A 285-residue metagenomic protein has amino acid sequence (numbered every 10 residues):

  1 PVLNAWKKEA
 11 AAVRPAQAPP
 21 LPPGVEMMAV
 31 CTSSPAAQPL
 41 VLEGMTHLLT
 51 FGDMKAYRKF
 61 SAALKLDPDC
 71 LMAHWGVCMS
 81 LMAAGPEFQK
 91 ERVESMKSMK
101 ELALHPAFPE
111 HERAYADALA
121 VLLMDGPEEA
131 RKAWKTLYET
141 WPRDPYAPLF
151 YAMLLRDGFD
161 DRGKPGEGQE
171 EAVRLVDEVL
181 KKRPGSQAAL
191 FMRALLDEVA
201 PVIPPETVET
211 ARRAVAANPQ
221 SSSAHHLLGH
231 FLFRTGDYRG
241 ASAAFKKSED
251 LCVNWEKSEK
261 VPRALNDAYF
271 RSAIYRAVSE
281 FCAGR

Functional and structural regions predicted by a protein language model:
S33-A62, L66, A116-G126: Alpha-helical segment of the N-proximal tetratricopeptide repeat
A36, D69-L71, E110, R143-A147 (+4 more regions): Residue-level recognition of tetratricopeptide repeat
L42, G76, E112, A116-L123 (+4 more regions): "A position-specific structural signal for the A-helix of alpha-solenoid helical repeats
H47, L81, V121, L155 (+3 more regions): Residue at a conserved register position within TPR or TPR-like alpha-solenoid repeats
T50-F51, A84, M124-D125, G158 (+4 more regions): Structural motif corresponding to the intra-repeat A-B loop/turn of tetratricopeptide repeats
D53-M54, Q89, P127, Q169 (+2 more regions): TPR-repeat structural position
D67, L81-A84, L102-P106, W141 (+5 more regions): Alpha-helical junction/boundary sensor with strong preference for TPR arrays
